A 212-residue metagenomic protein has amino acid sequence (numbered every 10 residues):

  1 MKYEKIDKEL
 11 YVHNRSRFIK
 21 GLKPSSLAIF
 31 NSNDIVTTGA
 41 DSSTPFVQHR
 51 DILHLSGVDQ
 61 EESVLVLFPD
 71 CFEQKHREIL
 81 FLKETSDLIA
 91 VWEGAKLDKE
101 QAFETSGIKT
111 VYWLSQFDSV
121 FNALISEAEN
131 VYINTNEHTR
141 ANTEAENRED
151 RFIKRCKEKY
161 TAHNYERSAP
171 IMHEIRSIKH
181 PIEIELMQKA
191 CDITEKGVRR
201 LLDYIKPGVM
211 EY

Functional and structural regions predicted by a protein language model:
M1-K196: A composition/biophysics-driven feature that prefers long, compositionally simple stretches
P207-Y212: Short, intrinsically disordered, charge-balanced linker/junction segments flanking boundaries in proteins
